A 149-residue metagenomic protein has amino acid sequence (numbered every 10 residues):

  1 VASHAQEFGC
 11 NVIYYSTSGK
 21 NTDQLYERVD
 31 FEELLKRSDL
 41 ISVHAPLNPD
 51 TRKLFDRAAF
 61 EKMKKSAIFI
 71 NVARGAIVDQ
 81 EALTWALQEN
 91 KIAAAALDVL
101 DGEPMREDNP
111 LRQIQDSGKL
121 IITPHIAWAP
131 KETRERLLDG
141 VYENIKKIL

Functional and structural regions predicted by a protein language model:
V1-K65: Rossmann-like dinucleotide/phosphate-binding beta-alpha-beta segment
N21-T22, E27-R28, L40, L47-N48 (+4 more regions): Preference for short coil/turn "hinge" residues that link or interrupt alpha-helices
S66, V72-L149: Rossmann-like dinucleotide-binding domain for NAD(H)/NADP(H)
